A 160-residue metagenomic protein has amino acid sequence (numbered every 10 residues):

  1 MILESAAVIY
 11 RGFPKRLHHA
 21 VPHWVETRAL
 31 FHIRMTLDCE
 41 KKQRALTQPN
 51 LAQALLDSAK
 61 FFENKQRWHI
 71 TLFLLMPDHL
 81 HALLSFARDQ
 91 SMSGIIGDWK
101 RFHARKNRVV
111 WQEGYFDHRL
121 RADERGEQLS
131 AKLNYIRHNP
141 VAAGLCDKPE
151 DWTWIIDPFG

Functional and structural regions predicted by a protein language model:
M1-G160: Short catalytic/metal-binding and nucleic-acid-binding patches
